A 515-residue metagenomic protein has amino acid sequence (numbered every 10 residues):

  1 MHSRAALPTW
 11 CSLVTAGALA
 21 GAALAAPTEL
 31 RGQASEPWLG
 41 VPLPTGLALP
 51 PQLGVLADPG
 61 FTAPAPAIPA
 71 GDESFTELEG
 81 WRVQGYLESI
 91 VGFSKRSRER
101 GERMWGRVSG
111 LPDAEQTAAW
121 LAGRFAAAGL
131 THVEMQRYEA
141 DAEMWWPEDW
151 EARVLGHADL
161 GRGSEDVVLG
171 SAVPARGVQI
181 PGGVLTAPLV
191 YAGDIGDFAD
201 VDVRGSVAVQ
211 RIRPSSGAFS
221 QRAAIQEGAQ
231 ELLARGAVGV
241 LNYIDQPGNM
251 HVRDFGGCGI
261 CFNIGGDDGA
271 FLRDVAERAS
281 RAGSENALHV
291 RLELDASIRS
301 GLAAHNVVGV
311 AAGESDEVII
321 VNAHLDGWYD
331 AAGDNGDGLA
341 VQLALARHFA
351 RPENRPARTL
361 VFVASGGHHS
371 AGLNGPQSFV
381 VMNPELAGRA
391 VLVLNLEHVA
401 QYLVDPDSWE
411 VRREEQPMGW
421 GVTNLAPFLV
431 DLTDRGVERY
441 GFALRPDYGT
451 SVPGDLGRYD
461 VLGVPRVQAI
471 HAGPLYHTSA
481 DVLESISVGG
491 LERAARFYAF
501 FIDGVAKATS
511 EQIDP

Functional and structural regions predicted by a protein language model:
L30-E115, G123, A128, V310-A312 (+1 more regions): N-terminal hydrophobic or amphipathic helices/low-complexity stretches enriched in small/hydrophobic/Pro/Gly
P69-L78, G101-E115, Y191, R213-A223 (+7 more regions): Second-shell loop/turn segments in exported
E79, V108-P112, S164-I264, D334 (+1 more regions): Extracellular/luminal Protease-associated
W81-A114, L121-A128, D200, S206-A223 (+4 more regions): Catalytic-core environment of secreted peptidases
G85-E88, S97-V207, P214: Noncatalytic luminal/extracellular "stalk/propeptide" segments of secretory-pathway proteins
L169-D200, D254-G333, A344-R347, R351 (+1 more regions): Soluble metallo-hydrolase cores and metallopeptidase-like ectodomains found primarily in the secretory/periplasmic
E314-D316, S365-P474: Metal-dependent peptidase/peptidase-like ectodomains
P474-P515: His/Asp/Glu-rich mid-to-C-terminal helical/loop segments that flank catalytic regions of hydrolases
